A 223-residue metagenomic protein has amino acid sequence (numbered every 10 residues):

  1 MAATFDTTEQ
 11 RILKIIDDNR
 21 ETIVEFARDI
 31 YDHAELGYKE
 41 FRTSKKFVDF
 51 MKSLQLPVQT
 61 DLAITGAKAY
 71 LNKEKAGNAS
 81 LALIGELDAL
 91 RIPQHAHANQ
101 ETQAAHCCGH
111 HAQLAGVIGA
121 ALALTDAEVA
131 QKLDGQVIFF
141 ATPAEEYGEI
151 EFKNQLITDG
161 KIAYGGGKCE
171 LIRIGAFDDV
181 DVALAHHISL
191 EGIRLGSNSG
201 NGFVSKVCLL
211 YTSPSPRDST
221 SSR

Functional and structural regions predicted by a protein language model:
A2-C107, H111-I138, P143: Acidic/His- and Gly-rich active-site-bordering loop/insert found across diverse amide/peptide-bond hydrolases
D32, R173, P214: Phosphate-coordinating loops and pocket residues in cytosolic domains that bind phosphorylated ligands
A67-G85, A89, L184-V207: Soluble metallo-hydrolase cores and metallopeptidase-like ectodomains found primarily in the secretory/periplasmic
D88, A112, E170, D178 (+1 more regions): Short, flexible micro-motifs
A115-G202: Acidic/histidine-rich catalytic neighborhood of metal-dependent amide-processing enzymes
Y211-D218: Conserved small/polar residues in nucleotide/adenosyl-binding loops
S219-R223: N-terminal low-complexity segments that are often proline-rich with Ser/Thr-Pro
